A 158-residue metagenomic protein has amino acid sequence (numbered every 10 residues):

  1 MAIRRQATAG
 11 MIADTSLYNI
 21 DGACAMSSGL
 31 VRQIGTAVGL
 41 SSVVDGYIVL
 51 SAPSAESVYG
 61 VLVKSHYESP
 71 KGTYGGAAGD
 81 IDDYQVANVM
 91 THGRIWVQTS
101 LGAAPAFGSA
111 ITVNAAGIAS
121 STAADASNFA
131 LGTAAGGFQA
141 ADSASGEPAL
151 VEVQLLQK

Functional and structural regions predicted by a protein language model:
M1-K158: Surface-exposed, low-hydrophobicity beta-strand/loop segments enriched in small/polar/acidic residues
